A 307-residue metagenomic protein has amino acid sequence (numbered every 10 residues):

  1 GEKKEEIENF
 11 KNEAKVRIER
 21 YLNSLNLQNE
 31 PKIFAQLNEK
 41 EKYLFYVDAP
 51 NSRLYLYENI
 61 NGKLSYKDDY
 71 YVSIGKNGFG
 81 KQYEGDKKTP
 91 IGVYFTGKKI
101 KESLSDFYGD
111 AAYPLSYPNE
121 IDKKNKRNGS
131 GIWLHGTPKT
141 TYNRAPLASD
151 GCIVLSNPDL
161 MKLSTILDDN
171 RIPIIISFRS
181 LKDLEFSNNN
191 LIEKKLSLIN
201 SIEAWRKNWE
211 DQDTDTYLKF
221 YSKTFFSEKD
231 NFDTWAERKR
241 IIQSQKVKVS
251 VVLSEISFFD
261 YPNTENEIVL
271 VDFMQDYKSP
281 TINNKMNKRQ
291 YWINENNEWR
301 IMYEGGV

Functional and structural regions predicted by a protein language model:
G1-S130, T137-G151, P158-V307: N-terminal pre-domains immediately preceding structured catalytic cores
